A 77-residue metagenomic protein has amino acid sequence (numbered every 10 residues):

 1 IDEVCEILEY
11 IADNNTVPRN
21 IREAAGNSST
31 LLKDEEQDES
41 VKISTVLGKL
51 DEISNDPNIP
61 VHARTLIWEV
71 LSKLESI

Functional and structural regions predicted by a protein language model:
I1-I77: Peripheral, non-catalytic segments of secretory and membrane proteins
